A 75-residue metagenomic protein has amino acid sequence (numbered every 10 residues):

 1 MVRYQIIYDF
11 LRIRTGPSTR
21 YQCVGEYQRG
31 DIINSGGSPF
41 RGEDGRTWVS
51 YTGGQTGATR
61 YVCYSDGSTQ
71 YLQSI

Functional and structural regions predicted by a protein language model:
M1, S74-I75: Short, solvent-exposed mixed-charge patches
V2-Y8: A short beta-strand micro-motif
P17-Q22: Short alpha-helix capping/helix-loop boundary micro-motifs
E26-S74: SH3/SH3-like beta-barrel superfamily modules
